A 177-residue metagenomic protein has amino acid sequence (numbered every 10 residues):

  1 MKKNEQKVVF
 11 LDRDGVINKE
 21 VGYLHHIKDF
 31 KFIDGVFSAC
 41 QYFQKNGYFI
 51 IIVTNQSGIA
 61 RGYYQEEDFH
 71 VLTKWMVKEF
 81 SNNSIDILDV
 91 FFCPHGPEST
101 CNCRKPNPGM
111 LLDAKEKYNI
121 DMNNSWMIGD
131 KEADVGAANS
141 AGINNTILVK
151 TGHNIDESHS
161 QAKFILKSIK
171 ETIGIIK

Functional and structural regions predicted by a protein language model:
M1-F49: Active-site neighborhood of HAD-like aspartate-dependent phosphohydrolases
I17-D34, I59-D68, N83-I85, H95-N102: Metal-dependent phosphoesterase signature
V36, C40-T73, D86-G96, A138: Substrate-recognition element of Asp-dependent hydrolases with the DxDx(T/V) motif
G62-V77, C101-D113: Short, electropositive alpha-helical surface patch
D86-D89, M122-S125, N145: Short acidic capping loops at alpha-helix termini that bridge into adjacent secondary structure
N102-E132: Conserved Lys-Pro-Asp/Glu-containing loop-to-beta segment of HAD-superfamily phosphomonoesterases, centered on
M127-F164: Acidic, Mg2+-coordinating phosphoryl-transfer loop and its flanking beta/alpha structural elements, shared across
K163-E171: Short acidic-hydrophobic, aromatic-tinged amphipathic segments that line or gate anion-handling sites
